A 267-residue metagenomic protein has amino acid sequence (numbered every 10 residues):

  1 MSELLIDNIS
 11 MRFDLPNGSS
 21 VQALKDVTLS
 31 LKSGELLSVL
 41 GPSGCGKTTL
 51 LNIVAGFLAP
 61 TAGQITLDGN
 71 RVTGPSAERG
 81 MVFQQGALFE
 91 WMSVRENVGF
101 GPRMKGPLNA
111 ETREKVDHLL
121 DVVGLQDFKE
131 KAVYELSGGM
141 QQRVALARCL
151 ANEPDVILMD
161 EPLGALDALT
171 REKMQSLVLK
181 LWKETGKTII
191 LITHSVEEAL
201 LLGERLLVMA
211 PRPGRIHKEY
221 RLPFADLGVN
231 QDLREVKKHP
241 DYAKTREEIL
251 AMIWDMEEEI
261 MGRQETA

Functional and structural regions predicted by a protein language model:
S20, P75, R95, D121 (+1 more regions): Signature (C-motif/LSGGQ) region and adjacent switch/coupling loops of ABC-type ATPase nucleotide-binding domains
L40-P42: The feature captures the beta-strand-to-loop junction immediately N-terminal to the Walker
A55: Helix-to-loop junction immediately C-terminal to a conserved catalytic motif
G63-P75: Conserved ABC transporter NBD signature motif
R95-R103, R113, D117, R221: Short helical segment in ABC ATPase nucleotide-binding domains corresponding to the A-loop/adjacent helical element
A110-F128, K180: Conserved ABC ATPase "signature" region
K131-Y134, N152: Conserved signature/switch motifs of ABC ATPase nucleotide-binding domains
L146: Hydrophobic anchor residue at the start of the ABC signature
